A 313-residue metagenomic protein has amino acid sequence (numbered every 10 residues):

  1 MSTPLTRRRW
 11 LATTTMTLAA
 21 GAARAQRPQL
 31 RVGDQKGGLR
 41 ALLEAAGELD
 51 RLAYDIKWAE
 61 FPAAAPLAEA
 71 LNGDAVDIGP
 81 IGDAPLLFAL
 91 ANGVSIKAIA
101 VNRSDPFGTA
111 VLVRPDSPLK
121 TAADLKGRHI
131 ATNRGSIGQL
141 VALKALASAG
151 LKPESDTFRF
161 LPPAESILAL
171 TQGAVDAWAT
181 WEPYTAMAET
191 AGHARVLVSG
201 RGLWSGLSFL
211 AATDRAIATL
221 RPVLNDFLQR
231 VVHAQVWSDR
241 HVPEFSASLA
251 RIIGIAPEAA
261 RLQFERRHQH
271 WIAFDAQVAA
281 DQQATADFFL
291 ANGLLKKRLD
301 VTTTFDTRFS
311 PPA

Functional and structural regions predicted by a protein language model:
M1-L18: N-terminal secretory signal peptides and thylakoid transit peptides that target proteins across membranes
A20-A22: C-terminal segment of classical bacterial N-terminal signal peptides
A25-K152, T157-F160, D176-A179, R195-V198 (+1 more regions): Short, glycine-/small- and polar/acidic-enriched structural segments that line small-molecule recognition paths
E60, A64, S104, G135-Q139 (+7 more regions): Solvent-exposed, acidic/flexible segments
E69, G73, A123, L140-K144 (+8 more regions): Solvent-exposed, polar/charged alpha-helical surfaces in well-ordered, non-transmembrane soluble domains, broadly
A84, F158-R159, A164-R251: Pocket-lining segment of extracytoplasmic ligand-binding domains
T219-L294: Secondary-structure end/capping motifs
L290-A313: Conserved C-terminal helix/tail region of periplasmic/extracytoplasmic solute-binding proteins
